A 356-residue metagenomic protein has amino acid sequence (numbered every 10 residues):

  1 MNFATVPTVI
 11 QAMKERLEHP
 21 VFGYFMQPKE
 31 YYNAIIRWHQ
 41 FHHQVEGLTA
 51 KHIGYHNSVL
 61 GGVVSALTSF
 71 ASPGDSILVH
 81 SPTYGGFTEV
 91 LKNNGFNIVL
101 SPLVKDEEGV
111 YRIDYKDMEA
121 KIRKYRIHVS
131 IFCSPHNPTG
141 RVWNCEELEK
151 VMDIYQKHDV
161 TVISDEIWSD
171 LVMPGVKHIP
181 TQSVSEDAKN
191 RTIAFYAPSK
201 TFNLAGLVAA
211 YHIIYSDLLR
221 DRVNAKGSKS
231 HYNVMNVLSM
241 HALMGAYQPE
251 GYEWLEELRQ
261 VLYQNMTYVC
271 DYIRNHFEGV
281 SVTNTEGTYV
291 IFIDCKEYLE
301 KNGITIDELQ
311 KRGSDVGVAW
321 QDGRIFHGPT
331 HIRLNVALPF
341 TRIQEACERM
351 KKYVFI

Functional and structural regions predicted by a protein language model:
M1-S58, S65, P249, I356: N-terminal small-domain helix-loop-helix segment of the aminotransferase-like
M13, I35, I53, I77 (+14 more regions): Generic structural signal for small/hydrophobic residues in well-ordered secondary structure, especially within
S69-L91: Conserved PLP-anchoring active-site segment centered on the Schiff-base-forming lysine
N94, Y125, K157-H158, A188 (+1 more regions): Helix C-cap/helix->beta junction micro-motif
K105-K177: Active-site phosphate-binding strand-loop segment of PLP-dependent enzymes
A188, K301-I304, K311-W320, I325-I356: PLP-dependent enzyme catalytic core of the Aspartate aminotransferase-like
R191-N275, S281-T285: PLP-dependent aminotransferase class I/II
L262-Y263, T267, H276-D315, I332 (+1 more regions): Conserved PLP-binding catalytic core of the aspartate aminotransferase-like
